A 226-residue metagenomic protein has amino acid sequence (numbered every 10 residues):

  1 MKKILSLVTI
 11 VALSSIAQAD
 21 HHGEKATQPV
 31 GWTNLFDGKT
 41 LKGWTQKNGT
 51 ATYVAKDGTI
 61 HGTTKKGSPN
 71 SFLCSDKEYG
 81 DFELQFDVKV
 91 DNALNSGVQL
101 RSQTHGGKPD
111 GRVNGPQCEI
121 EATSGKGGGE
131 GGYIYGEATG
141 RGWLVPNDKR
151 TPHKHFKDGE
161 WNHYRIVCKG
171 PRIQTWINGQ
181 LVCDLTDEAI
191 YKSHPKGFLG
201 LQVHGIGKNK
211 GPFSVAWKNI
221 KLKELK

Functional and structural regions predicted by a protein language model:
I4-L13: Sec-dependent N-terminal signal peptides
Q18-K226: Carbohydrate-interacting regions of secretory-pathway proteins
